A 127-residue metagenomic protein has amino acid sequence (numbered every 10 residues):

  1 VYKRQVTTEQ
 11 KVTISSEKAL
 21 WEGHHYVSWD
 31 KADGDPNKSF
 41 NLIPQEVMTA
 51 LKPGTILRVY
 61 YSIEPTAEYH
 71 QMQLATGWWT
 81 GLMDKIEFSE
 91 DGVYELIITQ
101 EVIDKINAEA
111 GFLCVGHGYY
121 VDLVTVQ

Functional and structural regions predicted by a protein language model:
V1-Y2: Short, small-residue-biased leader/transition segments that mark boundaries at the very start of proteins
V6-I43: Glycan-recognition and processing domains
P36, F40, G77-N107: Extracellular carbohydrate recognition and processing domains and analogous Trp-centered ligand-binding platforms
A50-R58, K105-E109: Extended extracellular/luminal ectodomain segments enriched in beta-structured repeat modules
T55, A67-H70, Y119-D122: Short beta-strand/loop motifs in extracellular/secreted proteins, especially within beta-sandwich accessory domains
Y60-P65: Solvent-exposed strand-to-loop "edge" motifs in beta-rich extracellular domains
T66-W78: Beta-strand acidic-aromatic groove motif in beta-rich domains, primarily in extracellular
F112-Y119: Short beta-strand-plus-loop segments that form exposed binding edges in beta-rich domains
